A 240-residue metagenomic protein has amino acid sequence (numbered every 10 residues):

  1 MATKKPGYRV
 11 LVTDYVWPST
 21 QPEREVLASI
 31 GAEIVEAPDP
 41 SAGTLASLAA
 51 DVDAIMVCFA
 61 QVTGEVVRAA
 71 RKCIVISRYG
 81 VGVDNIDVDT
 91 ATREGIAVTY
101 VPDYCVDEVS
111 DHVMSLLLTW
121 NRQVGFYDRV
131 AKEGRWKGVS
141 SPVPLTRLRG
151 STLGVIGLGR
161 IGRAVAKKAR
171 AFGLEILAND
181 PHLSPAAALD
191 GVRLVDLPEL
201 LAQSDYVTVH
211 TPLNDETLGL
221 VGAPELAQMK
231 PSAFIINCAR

Functional and structural regions predicted by a protein language model:
A2-T99, A202, G222: An N-terminal-biased, well-structured beta-alpha scaffold segment characteristic of Rossmann-like dinucleotide-binding
T3-K4, T146-R149, R170, A227-Q228: Short, flexible hinge/linker loops that cap or flank conserved catalytic cores
I34-P40, V57-C58, E133-S140, A186-L194 (+1 more regions): Short gly/ser/thr-rich secondary-structure transition/capping motifs
A50, R71, R170, K230-P231: Short conserved AdoMet
V62-R68, L177, P181-R240: Rossmann-like adenosine-cofactor binding region
E94-I96, P102-T152, A164-K167, A186: Phosphate-binding beta-alpha-beta segment of Rossmann-like dinucleotide-binding domains, i.e., the NAD(P)
L158-G159: Glycine-rich Rossmann-fold phosphate-binding loop(s) that bind the pyrophosphate of adenine dinucleotide cofactors
A171-E175: Conserved S-adenosyl-L-methionine
